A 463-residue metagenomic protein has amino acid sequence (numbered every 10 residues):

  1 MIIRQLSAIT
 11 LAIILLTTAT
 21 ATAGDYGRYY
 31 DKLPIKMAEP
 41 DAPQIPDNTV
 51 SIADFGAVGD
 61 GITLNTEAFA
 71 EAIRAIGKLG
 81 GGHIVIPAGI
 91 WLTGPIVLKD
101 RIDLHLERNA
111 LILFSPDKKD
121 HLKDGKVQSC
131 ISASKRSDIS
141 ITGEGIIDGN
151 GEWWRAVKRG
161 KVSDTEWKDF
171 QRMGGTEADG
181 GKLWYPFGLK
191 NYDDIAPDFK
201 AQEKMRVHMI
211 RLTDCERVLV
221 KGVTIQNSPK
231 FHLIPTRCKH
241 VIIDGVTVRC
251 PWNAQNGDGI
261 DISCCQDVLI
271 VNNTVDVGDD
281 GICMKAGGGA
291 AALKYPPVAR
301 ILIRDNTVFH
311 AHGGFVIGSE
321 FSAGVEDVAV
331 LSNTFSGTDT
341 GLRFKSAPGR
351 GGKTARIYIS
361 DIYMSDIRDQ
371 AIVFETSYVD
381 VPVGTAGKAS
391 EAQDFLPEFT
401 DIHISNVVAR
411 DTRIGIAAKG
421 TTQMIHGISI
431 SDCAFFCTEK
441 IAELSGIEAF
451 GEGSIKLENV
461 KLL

Functional and structural regions predicted by a protein language model:
R4-L11, L16-V85, I90-D103, E107-D214 (+10 more regions): Extracellular "leader-to-stem" segments immediately downstream of a signal peptide or signal-anchor in secreted/lumenal
V58-D60, G289-L293, A323-G324, R350: Short, small-residue-enriched loops and turns at beta-alpha junctions that line or gate enzyme active sites
I73-G77, L92-R101, G222, F231-R237 (+5 more regions): Short, T/G/N/S-enriched strand-turn elements that build extracellular solenoid repeat scaffolds
G81, P95, S115-D117, N150-W154 (+10 more regions): Short glycine/acidic-rich loop motifs that flank beta-strands on beta-rich extracellular proteins
I86-T93, G259-D261, A347-P348: Conserved short loop/turn motifs at secondary-structure junctions
I90, R237, T247, A286-G288 (+4 more regions): Active-site-proximal loop/turn and secondary-structure-junction residues that shape catalytic pockets, frequently
R108-N109, S137-G145, E216-Q226, K239-P251 (+8 more regions): Right-handed parallel beta-helix
F321, S332, G341-L463: Extracellular beta-rich repeat passengers
